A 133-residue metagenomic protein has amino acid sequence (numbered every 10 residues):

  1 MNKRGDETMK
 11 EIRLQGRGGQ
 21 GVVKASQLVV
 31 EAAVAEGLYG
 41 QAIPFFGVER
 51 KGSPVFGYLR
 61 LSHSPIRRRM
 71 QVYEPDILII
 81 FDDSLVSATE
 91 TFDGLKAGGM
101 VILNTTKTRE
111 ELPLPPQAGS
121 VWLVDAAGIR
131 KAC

Functional and structural regions predicted by a protein language model:
N2-C133: Active-site cofactor/cluster-binding pocket
